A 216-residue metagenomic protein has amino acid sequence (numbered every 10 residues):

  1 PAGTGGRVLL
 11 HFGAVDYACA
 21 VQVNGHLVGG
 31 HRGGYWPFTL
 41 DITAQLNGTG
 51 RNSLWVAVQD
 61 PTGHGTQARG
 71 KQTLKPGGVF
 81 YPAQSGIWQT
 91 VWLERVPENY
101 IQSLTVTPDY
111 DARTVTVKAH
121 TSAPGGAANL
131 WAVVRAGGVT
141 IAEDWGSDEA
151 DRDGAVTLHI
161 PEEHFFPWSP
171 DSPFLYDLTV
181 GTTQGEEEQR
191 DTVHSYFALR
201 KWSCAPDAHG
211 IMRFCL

Functional and structural regions predicted by a protein language model:
P1-I101, P124-G125, G137-I141: Accessory beta-strand-rich segments of carbohydrate-active enzymes
V23, R113-D148, V156: Beta-strand-rich binding/interaction modules
G29-R32, D144-G146, V193-S195: Short hydrophobic alpha-helix segments
W36-L40, R152-L158: Short strand-edge motifs at loop-to-beta-strand transitions and within beta-strands of extracellular beta-rich domains
N52-V56, S172-Q184: Short, aromatic- and glycine-rich surface loops/edge beta-strands on solvent-exposed regions
I87, A142-D144, Q189-V193: Extracellular and select intracellular beta-sandwich modules with Ser/Thr-enriched, small-residue motifs on
R95-G125, R213: Surface beta-strand/loop "capping" patches
L104-T105, T179-L216: N-terminal carbohydrate-binding accessory modules
